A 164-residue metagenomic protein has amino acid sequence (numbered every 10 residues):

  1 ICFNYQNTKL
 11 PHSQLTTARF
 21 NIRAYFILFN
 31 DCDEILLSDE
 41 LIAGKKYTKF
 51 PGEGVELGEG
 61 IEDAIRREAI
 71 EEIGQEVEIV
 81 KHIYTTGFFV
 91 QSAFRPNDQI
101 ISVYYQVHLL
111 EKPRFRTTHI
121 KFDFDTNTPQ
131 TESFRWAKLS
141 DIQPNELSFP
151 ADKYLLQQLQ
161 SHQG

Functional and structural regions predicted by a protein language model:
I1-D31: Acidic, metal-coordinating catalytic segment for phosphate/diphosphate chemistry, firing primarily on the Nudix
K9-T16, Q91-F94, K121-F124: Short, P/G- and charge-enriched loop/turn segments at secondary-structure junctions
T16-F20, Y47, R95-I101, T126-T131: A generic structural micro-feature
F29-E34, A43-G44, E56-L57, T85-V90 (+1 more regions): Short, charged/polar surface micro-motifs in flexible loops or helix N-caps
N30-E72: Conserved Nudix-box catalytic region and its N-terminal flanking loop in Nudix hydrolases and closely related
K45-T48, R114-G164: Nudix hydrolase/Nudix homology domain
E76-T85: A short coil-to-beta-strand element that immediately follows conserved catalytic motifs
V90-H119, Q158: Active-site-adjacent beta-strand/loop module that shapes the phosphate/pyrophosphate-binding cleft
